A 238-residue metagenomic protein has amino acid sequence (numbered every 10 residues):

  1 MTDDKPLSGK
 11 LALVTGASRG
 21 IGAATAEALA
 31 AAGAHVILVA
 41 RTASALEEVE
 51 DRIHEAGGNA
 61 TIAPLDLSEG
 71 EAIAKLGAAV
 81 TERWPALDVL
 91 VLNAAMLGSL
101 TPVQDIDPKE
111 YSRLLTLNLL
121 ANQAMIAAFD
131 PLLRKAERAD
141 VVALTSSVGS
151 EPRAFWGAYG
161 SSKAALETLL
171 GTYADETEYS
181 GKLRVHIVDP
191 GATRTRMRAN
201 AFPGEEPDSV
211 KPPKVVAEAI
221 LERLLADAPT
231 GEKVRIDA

Functional and structural regions predicted by a protein language model:
L11, S18-G20: Conserved glycine-rich cofactor-binding loop
A32-E48: Conserved glycine-rich Rossmann-like NAD(P)H-binding loop of the short-chain dehydrogenase/reductase
S44, P64-K75, P108: The beta1-alpha1 cofactor-binding region of Rossmann-like NAD(H)/NADP(H)-dependent oxidoreductases
A74, L97-S112, F155: Conserved mid-core segment of classical short-chain dehydrogenase/reductases
A78, L117-E137, D175: Amphipathic alpha-helical dimer-interface segment in Rossmann-like NAD(P)H-dependent oxidoreductases
M96, R134-Y179, A192: Catalytic loop of short-chain dehydrogenase/reductase
Q104-Q123, V142, L166: Catalytic Tyr-X3-Lys loop
L183, I187-V188, T195, P203-A238: C-terminal helical subdomain
